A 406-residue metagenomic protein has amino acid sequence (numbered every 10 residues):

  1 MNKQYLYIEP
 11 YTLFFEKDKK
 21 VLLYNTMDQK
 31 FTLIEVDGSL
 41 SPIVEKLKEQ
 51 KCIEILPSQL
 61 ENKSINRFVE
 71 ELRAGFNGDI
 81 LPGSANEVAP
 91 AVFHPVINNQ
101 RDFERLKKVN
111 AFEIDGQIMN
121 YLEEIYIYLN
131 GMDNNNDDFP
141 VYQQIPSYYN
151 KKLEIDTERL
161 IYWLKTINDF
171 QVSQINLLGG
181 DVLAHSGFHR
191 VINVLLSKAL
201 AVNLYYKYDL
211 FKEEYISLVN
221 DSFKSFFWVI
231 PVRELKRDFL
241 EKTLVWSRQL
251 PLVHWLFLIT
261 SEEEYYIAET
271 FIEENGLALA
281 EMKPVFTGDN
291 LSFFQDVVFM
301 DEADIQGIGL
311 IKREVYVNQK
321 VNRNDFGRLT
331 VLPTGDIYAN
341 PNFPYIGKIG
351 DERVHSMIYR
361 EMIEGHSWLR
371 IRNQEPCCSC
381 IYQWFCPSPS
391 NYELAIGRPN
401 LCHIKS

Functional and structural regions predicted by a protein language model:
M1-Q29: Long, low-complexity, charged/polar intrinsically disordered regions in eukaryotic proteins
K3-L6, I53, L60-E71, I346-S406: Flexible mid-to-C-terminal extensions adjoining Fe-S/redox cofactors in radical SAM and related proteins
T32-G131, T157-K165, S379: Long, charge-rich, low-complexity alpha-helical segments
E70-K107, Y316-E364: A broadly conserved sequence feature marking short terminus-proximal activation segments in nucleic acid-centric
I114-R159, D169-F170, L183, N340: Canonical Radical SAM [4Fe-4S] cluster-binding loop centered on the CxxxCxxC motif and its immediate flanking residues
P146-W163, G179-L195, A199-V219, I230-L240 (+1 more regions): Canonical radical SAM enzyme core domain
Y162-G179, L401-S406: Short Fe-S-cluster ligation motifs
D221-N324, R328-P333, I337-Y338, P344-K348: Radical SAM enzyme [4Fe-4S]-AdoMet core and its adjacent flexible, acidic and glycine-rich loops/tails across
